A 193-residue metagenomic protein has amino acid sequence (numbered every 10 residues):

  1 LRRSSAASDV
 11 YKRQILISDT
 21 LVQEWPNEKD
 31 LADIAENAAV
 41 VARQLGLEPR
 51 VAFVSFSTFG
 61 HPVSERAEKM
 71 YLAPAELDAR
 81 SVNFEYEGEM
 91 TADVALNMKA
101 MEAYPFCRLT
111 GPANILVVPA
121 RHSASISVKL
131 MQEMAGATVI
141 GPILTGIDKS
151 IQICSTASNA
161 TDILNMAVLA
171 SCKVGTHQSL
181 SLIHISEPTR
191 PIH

Functional and structural regions predicted by a protein language model:
L1-A7, Y11, I183-H193: Single conserved hydrophobic/aromatic residue that forms the stacking wall/gate of nucleotide- or nucleobase-binding
S5-L180: Anion-binding alpha/beta catalytic cores of soluble intermediary-metabolism enzymes, centered on
